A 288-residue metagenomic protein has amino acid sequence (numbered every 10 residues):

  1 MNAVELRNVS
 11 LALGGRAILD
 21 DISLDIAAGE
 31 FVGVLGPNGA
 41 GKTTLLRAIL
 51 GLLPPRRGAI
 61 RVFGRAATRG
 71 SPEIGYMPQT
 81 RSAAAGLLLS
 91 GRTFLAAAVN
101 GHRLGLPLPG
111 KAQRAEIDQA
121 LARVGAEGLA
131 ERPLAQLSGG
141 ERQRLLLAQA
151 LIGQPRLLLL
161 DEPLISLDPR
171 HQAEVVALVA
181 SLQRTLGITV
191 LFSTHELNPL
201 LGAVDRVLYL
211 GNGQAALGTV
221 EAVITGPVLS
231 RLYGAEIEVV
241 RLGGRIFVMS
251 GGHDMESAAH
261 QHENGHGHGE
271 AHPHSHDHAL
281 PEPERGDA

Functional and structural regions predicted by a protein language model:
L50: Helix-to-loop junction immediately C-terminal to a conserved catalytic motif
G58-G70: Conserved ABC transporter NBD signature motif
K111-L129: Conserved ABC ATPase "signature" region
P133-L137, E141: Conserved ABC ATPase signature
Q154: Conserved catalytic motifs of ABC-family nucleotide-binding domains
L158-E162: Catalytic Walker B motif of ABC-type/P-loop ATPase nucleotide-binding domains
G226, L232-A288: ABC ATPase nucleotide-binding domains
